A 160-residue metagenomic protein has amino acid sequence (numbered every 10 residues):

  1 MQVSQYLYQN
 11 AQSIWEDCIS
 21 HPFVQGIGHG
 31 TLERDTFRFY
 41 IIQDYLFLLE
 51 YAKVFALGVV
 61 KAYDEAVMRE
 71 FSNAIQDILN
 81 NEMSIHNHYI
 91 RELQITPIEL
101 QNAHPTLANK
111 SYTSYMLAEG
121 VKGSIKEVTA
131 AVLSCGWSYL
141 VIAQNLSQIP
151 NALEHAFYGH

Functional and structural regions predicted by a protein language model:
M1-F23: Acidic, low-complexity proline/glycine-rich segments
S13-D17, L32-K61, D77, N81 (+1 more regions): Alpha-helical bundle segments that constitute or directly flank the non-heme di-iron/ferroxidase center
S20-H21, A52, T113: Residue-level signal for cytosolic alpha-helical hairpin/rod architecture
F23-H29, M116-A118: Short, charged/polar, low-complexity loop and linker segments that flank or interrupt alpha-helical bundles
G30-T31, K122: General secondary-structure propensity
A66-H160: Active-site-proximal alpha-helical scaffolds that flank and shape metal-associated catalytic sites
